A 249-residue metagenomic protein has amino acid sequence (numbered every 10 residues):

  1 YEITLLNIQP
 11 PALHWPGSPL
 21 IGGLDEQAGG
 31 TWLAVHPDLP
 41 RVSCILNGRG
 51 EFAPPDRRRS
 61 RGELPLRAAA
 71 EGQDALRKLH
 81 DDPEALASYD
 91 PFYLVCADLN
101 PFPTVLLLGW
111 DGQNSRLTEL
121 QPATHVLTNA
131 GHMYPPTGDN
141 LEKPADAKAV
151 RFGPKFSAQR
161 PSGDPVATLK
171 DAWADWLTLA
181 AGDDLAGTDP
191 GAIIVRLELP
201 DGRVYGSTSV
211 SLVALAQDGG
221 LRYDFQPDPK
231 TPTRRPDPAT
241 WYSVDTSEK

Functional and structural regions predicted by a protein language model:
Y1-K249: N-terminal nucleophile
